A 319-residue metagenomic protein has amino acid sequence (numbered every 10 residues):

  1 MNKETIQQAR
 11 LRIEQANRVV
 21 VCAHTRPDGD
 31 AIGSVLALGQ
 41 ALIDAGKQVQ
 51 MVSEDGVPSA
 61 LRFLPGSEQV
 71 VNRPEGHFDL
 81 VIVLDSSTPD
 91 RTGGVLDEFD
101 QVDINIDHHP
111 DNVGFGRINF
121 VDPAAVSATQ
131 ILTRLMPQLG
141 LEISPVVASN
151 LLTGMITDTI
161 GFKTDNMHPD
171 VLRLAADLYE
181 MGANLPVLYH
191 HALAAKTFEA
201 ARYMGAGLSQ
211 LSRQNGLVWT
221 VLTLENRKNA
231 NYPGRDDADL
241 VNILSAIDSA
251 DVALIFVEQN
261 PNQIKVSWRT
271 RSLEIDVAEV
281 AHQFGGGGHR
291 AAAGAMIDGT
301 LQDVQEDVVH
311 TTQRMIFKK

Functional and structural regions predicted by a protein language model:
N2-T25, A31-A60, H77-F78, T157-K319: Hydrophobic helix-and-loop "lid/oligomerization" segment in the mid-to-C-terminal part of catalytic domains
R10, V71-N72, T92-V95, N119-D122 (+4 more regions): A generic local secondary-structure boundary/capping motif
I13, P74-G76, L96-E98, N112-V113 (+4 more regions): Solvent-exposed alpha-helices and their adjacent loops that cap or buttress functional pockets in soluble metabolic
C22, R26, V83, N105-I106 (+1 more regions): Generic enzyme active-site microenvironment
P65-R117: Active-site cofactor/cluster-binding pocket
S67-V70, V121-A124, R271-S272: Short, hinge-like loop/turn segments at secondary-structure boundaries
H109-L174: Short alpha-helices
